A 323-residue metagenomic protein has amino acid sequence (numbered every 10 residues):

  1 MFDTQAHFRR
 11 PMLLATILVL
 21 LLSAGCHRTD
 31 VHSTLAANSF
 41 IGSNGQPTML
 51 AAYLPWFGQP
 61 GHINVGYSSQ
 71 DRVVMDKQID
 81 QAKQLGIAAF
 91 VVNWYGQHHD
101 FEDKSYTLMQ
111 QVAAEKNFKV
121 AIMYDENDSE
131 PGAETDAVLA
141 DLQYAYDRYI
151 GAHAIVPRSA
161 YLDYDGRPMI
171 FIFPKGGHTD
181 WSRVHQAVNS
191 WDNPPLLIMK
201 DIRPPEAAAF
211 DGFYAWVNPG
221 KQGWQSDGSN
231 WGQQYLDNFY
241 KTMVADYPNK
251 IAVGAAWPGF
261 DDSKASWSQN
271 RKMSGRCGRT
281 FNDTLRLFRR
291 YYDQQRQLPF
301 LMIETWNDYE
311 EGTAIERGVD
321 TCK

Functional and structural regions predicted by a protein language model:
M1-R9: N-terminal secretory signal peptides that target proteins for export/translocation
F2-D3, L20-L21, D71: Helix-centric, low-specificity signal for extended rod-like, repetitive segments
H7-F8, A15, S43, V74: Residues at the start of alpha-helices and the adjacent loop-to-helix junctions
R10-P11, T29: Hydrophobic alpha-helical segments, especially transmembrane helices and their immediate juxtamembrane helical caps
L14-S23: Bacterial N-terminal signal peptides
V31-K323: Glycan-processing catalytic domains of CAZymes
